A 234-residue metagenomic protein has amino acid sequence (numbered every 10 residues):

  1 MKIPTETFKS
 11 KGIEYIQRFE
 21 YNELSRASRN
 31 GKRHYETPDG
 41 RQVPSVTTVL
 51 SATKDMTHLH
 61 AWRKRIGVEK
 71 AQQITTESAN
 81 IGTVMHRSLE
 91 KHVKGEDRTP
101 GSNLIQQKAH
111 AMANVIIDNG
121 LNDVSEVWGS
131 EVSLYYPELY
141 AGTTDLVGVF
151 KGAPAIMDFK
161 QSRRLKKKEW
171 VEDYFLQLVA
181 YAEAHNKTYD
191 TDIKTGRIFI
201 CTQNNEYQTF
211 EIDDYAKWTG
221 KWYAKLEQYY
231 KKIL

Functional and structural regions predicted by a protein language model:
M1-A141: Metal-dependent nuclease catalytic cores that hydrolyze phosphodiester bonds in DNA/RNA, characterized by
H58-R65, L226-L234: Short, surface-exposed secondary-structure junctions/capping segments
W128-K232: Mg2+/Mn2+-dependent nuclease catalytic core
